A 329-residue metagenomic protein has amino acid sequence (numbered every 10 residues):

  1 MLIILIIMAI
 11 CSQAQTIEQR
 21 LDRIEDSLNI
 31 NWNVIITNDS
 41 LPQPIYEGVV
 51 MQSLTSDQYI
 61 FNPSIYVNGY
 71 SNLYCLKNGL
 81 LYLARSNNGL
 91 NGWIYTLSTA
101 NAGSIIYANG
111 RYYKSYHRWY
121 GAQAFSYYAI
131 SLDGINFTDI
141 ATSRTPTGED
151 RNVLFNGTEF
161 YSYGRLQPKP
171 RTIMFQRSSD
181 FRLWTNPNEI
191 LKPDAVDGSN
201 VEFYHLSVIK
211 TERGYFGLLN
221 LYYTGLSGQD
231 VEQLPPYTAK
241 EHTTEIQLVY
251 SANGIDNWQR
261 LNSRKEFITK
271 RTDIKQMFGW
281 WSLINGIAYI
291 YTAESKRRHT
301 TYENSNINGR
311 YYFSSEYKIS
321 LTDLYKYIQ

Functional and structural regions predicted by a protein language model:
M1-C11: Sec-dependent N-terminal signal peptides
Q19-Q329: Carbohydrate-active catalytic/glycan-binding domains of CAZyme proteins, especially the secreted or lumenal ectodomains
